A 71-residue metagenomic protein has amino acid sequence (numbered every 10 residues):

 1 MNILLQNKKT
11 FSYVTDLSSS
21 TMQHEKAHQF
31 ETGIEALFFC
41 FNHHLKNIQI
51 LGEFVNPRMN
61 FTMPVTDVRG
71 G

Functional and structural regions predicted by a protein language model:
M1-H24: Short aromatic-glycine-(Arg/Gly/Cys) micro-motifs in beta-strand/loop hairpins
I34: Acidic phosphotransfer microenvironment of two-component signaling modules
L37-G71: Short, mixed-charge low-complexity intrinsically disordered segments
